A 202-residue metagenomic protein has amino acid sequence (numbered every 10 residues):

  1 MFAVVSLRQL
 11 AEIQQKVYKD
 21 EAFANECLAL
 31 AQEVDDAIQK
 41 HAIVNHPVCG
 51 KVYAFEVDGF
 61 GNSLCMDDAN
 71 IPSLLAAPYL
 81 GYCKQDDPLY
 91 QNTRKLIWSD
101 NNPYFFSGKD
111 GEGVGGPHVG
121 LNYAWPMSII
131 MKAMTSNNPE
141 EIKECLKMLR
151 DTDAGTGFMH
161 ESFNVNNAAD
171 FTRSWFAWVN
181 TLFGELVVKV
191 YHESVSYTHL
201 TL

Functional and structural regions predicted by a protein language model:
M1-V5, K16-Y18, A24-W125: Extended ligand-binding clefts on enzyme/binding-domain cores
F2-K19, L75-D86, S128-P139, L182-V195: Well-ordered alpha-helical scaffold segments within catalytic/enzyme domains
D86-Q91, Y104-K109, P139-C145, T156-E161 (+1 more regions): Extended hydrophobic-aromatic, low-complexity segments
G115-S162: C-terminal hydrophobic structural anchor segments that stabilize assembly/packing rather than catalytic chemistry
A154-Y191: Internal helix-turn-beta structural module
T198-L202: Conserved small/polar residues in nucleotide/adenosyl-binding loops
